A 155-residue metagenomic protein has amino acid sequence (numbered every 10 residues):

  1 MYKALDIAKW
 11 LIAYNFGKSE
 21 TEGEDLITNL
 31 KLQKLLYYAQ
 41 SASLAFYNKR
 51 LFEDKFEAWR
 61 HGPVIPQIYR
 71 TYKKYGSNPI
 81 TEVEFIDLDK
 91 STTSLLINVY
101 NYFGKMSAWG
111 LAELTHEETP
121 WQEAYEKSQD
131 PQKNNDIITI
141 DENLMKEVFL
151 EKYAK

Functional and structural regions predicted by a protein language model:
M1-K155: Domain-edge interaction signal
